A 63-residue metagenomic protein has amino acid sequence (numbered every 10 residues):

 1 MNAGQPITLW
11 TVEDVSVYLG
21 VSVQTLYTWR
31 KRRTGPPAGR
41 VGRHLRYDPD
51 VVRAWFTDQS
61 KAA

Functional and structural regions predicted by a protein language model:
M1-A3, T57-A63: Short intrinsically disordered terminal tails
M1-T28: Polyanion-binding surface elements
L9-D14, P37-S60: Short helix-start
L19-R46: Major-groove DNA-recognition helix of helix-turn-helix-type DNA-binding domains
